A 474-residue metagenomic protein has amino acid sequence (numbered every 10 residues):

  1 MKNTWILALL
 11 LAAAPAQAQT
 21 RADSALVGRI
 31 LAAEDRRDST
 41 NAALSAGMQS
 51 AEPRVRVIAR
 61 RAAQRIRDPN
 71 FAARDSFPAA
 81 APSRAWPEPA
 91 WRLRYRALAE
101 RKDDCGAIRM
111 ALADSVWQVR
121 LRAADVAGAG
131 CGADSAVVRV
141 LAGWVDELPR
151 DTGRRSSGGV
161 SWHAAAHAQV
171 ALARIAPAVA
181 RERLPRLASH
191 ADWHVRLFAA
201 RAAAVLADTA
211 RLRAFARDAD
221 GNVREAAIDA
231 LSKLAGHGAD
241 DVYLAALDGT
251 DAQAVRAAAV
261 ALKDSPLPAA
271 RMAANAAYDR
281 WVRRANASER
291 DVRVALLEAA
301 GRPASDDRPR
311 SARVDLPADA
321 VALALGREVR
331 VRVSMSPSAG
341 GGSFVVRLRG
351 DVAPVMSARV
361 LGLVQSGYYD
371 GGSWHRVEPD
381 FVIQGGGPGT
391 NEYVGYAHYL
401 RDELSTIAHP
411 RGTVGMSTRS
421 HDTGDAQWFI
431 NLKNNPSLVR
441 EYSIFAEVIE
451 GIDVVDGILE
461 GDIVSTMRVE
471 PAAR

Functional and structural regions predicted by a protein language model:
K2-A8: Sec-dependent signal peptide recognition, specifically the positively charged N-region followed immediately by
L9-A18: Hydrophobic h-region of N-terminal signal peptides that target proteins for export in Gram-negative bacteria
A18-A46, E52-R65, W91-R92: N-terminal leader/linker segments that initiate helical-solenoid repeat arrays
D23-I30, V57, E88-Y95, L121 (+8 more regions): Alpha-solenoid HEAT/ARM repeat scaffold
D23-S24, P53-R54, P87-W91, W117-Q118 (+6 more regions): Alpha-helix N-cap/helix-start positions at coil->helix boundaries
L31-E34, Q64, Y95, A99-K102 (+7 more regions): Structural signature of alpha-helical solenoid repeat scaffolds
R37-Q49, R67-R84, K102-A113, C131-R155 (+5 more regions): Amphipathic alpha-helical scaffolding segments comprising HEAT/armadillo-like alpha-solenoid repeats
A245, T250-Q253, V260-R474: Cyclophilin-like peptidyl-prolyl cis-trans isomerases
